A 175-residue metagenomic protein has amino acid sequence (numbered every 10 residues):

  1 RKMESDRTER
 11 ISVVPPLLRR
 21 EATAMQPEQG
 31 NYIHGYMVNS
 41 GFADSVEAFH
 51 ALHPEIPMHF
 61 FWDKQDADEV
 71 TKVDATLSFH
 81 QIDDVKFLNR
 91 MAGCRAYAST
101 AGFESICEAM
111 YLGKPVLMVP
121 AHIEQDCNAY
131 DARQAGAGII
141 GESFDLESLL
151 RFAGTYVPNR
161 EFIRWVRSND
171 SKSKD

Functional and structural regions predicted by a protein language model:
R1, M37, F60-K64, S99 (+1 more regions): Short beta-strand/turn micro-motifs composed of small residues that flank or help shape donor/cofactor-binding pockets
R1-S12: Active-site-proximal region of nucleotide-activated glycan assembly enzymes, centered on histidine/acidic-rich loops
V13-C94: Donor-nucleotide binding loops and adjacent catalytic segments primarily of GT-B fold Leloir glycosyltransferases
P57-F60, P115-H122, I140-G141: Short hydrophobic/aromatic-enriched beta-strand-loop microsegments
W62-Q65, D83-V85, A121-Q125, S143-L146: Short, acidic/turn-prone active-site loops that include or flank metal/cofactor- and phosphate-binding residues
N89-N128: A donor-sugar binding/catalytic signature common to diverse glycosyltransferases and related nucleotide-sugar
L112-G113, A132-G138: Acidic, glycine-centered active-site loop in nucleotide-sugar glycosyltransferases
A137-D175: Leloir-type glycosyltransferase catalytic cores
